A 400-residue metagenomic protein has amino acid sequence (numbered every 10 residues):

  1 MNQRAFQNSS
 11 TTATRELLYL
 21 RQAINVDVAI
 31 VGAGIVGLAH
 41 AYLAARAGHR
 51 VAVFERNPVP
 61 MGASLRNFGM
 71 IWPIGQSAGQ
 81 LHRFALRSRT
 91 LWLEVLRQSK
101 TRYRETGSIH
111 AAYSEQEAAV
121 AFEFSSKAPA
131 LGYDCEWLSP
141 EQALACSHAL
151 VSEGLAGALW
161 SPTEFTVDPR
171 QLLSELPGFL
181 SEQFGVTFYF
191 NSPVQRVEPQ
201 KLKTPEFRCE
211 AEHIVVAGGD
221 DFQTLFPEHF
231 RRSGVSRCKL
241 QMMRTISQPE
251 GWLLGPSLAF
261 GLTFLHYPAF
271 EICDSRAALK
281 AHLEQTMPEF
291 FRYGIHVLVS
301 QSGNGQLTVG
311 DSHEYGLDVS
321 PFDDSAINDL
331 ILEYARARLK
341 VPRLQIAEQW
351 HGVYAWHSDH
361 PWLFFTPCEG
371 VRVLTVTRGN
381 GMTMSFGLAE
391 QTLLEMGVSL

Functional and structural regions predicted by a protein language model:
M1-V26, R46: Extreme N-terminal leader/targeting segments of oxidoreductases
V26-A52: N-terminal Rossmann-like FAD-binding beta1-loop-alpha1 element of flavoenzymes
A29-V31, V194, L202, C209-D221 (+1 more regions): Short hydrophobic core segments
R46-L65: Glycine-rich FAD pyrophosphate-binding loop
F68-C146: Dinucleotide-binding Rossmann-like beta1-alpha1 core, especially the glycine-rich loop that anchors the ADP
A158-Q200, A211-H213: Helical element adjacent to the flavin cofactor pocket in flavoenzyme catalytic cores
R208-C273: Central helical "cap/lid" subdomain
G294-H296, S302-T308, E314-L400: C-terminal catalytic lobe of FAD-dependent flavoproteins
